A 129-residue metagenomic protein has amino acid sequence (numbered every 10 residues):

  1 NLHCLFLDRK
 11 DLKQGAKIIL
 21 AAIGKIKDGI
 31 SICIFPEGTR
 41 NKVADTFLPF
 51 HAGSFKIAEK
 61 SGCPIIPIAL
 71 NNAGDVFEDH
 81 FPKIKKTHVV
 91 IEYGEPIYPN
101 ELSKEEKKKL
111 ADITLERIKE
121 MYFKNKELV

Functional and structural regions predicted by a protein language model:
N1-L20, G24: Membrane-interfacial amphipathic helices and adjacent loop/beta segments that form the lipid-substrate binding surface
A16-V129: Non-catalytic C-terminal accessory region of glycerolipid acyltransferases and related lyso-lipid remodeling enzymes
